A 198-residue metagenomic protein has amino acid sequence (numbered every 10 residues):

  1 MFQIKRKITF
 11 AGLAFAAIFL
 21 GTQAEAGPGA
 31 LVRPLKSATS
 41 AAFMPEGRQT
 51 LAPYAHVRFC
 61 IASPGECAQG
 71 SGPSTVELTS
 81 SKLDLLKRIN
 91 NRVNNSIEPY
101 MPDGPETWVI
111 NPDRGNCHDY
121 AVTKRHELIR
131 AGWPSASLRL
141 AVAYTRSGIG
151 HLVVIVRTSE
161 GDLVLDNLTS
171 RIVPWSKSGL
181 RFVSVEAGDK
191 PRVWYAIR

Functional and structural regions predicted by a protein language model:
F2-A11: Bacterial N-terminal signal peptides that target proteins for export
F2-Q3, A24-R198: A structural boundary/capping signal
A11-F19: Bacterial N-terminal signal peptides
